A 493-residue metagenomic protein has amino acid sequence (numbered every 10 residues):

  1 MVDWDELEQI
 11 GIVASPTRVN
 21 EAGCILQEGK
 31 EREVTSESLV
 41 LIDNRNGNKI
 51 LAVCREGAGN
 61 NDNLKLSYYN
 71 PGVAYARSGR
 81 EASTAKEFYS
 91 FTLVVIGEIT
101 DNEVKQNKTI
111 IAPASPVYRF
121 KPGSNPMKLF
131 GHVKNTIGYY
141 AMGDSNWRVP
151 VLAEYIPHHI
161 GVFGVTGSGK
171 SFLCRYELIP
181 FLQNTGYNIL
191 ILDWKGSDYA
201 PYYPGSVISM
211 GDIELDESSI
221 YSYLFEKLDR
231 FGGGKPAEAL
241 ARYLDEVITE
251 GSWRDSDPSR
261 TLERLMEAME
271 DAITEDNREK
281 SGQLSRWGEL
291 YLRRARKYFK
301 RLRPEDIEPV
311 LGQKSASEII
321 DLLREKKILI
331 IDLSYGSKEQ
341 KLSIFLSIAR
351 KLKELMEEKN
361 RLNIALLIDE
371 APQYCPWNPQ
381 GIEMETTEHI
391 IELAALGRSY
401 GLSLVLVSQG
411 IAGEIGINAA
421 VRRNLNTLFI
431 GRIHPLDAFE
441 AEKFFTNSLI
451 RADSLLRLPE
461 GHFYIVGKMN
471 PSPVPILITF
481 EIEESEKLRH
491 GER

Functional and structural regions predicted by a protein language model:
M1-V165, E177, K359, G413 (+1 more regions): Basic- and hydrophobic-enriched, low-structure N-terminal and domain-boundary segments that flank ATP-binding catalytic
V2-W4, L39, S90-E98, I450-R493: Phosphate-binding and hydrolysis-coupling loops of NTP-dependent motor/remodeling domains
S83, I391-L396, Y400, L404-L477: Conserved ATP-driven motor cores of ASCE-family P-loop NTPases powering translocation/secretion/packaging/pilus
G97-T100, P157, K195-D198, G336-S337 (+5 more regions): Conserved nucleotide-binding/hydrolysis micro-motifs of P-loop NTPases
V133-D212, G416-A419, I430, E440 (+1 more regions): Glycine-rich phosphate-binding loop of nucleotide-binding enzymes
N188-W194, V310, L406-S408: Short, hydrophobic beta-strand segments that form beta-sheet elements in well-ordered domains
D193, D332, D369, Q409 (+1 more regions): Walker B catalytic carboxylates
G196, A200, P204-I208, D212-I213 (+4 more regions): P-loop NTPase motor domains
